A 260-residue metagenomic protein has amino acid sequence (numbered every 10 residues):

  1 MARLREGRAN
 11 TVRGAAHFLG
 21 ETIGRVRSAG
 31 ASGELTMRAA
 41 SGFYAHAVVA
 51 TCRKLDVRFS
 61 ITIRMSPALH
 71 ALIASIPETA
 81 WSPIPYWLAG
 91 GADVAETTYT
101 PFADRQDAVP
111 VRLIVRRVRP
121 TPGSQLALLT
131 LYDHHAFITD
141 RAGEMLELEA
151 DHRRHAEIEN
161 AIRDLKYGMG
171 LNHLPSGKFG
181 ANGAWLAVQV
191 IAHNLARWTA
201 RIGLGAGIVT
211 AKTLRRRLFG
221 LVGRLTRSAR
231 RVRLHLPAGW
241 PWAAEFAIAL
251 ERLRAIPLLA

Functional and structural regions predicted by a protein language model:
M1-G30: Electropositive, glycine- and tryptophan-enriched low-complexity nucleic-acid-binding patches
S28-L35, K54-L55: Short, surface-exposed connector motifs at secondary-structure boundaries
L35-Y44, F59, F137, R154 (+3 more regions): Short, conserved catalytic/metal-binding motifs centered on acidic residues
M37-A45, M65-P67, G180: Acidic, metal-coordinating catalytic cores used for nucleic-acid/nucleotide bond scission and strand-transfer chemistry
V49-R58: Short, surface-exposed basic-aromatic patches at helix termini and helix-loop junctions that form
R58-Y167, I248-A260: An anionic, glycine-rich sequence signature occurring as long contiguous blocks
E144-A184, V188, A192-R197: Short amphipathic alpha-helical "interface-anchor" segments enriched in bulky aromatics
L195-A260: A short, flexible helix-boundary coil/loop motif
